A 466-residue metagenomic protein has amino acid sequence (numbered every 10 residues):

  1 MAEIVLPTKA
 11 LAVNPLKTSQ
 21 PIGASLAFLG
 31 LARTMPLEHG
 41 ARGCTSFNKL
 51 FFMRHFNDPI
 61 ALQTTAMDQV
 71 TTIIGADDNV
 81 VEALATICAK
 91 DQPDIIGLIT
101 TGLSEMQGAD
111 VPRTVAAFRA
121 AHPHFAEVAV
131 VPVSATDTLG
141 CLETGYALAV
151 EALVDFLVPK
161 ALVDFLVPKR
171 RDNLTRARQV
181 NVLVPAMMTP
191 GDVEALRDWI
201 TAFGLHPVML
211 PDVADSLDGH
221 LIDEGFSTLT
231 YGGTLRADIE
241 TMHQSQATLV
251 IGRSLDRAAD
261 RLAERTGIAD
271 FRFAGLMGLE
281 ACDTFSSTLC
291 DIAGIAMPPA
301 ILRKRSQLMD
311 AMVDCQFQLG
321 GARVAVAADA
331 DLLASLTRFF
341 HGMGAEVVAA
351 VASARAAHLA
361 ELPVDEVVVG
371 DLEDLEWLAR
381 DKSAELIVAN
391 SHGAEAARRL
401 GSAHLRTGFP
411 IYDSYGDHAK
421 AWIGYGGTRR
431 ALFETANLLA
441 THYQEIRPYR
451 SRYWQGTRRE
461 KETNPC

Functional and structural regions predicted by a protein language model:
M1-C466: An N-terminal assembly and electron-transfer interface module characteristic of large anaerobic redox and radical
